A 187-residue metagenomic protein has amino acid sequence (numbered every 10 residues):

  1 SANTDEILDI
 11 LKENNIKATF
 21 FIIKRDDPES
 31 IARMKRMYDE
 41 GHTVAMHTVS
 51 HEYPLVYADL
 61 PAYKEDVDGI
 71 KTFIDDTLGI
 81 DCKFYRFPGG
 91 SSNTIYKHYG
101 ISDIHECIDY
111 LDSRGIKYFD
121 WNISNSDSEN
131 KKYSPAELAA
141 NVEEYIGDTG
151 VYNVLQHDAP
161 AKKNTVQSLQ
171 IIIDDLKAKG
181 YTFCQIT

Functional and structural regions predicted by a protein language model:
S1-C82, D175: Active-site beta->alpha N-cap acidic-glycine motif
D9-N15, D26-E29, A161-T187: C-terminal domain-boundary segment and adjacent tail
N14, E40-G41, R114, D148-T149 (+1 more regions): Structured helix-beta-strand junction loops
A18-I22, T43-T48, K83-F87, K117-N122 (+2 more regions): Structural recognition of the beta-strand scaffold that forms the well-ordered cores of secreted hydrolase catalytic
E52-L78, N93-V151, N164-Q167: Alpha-helical scaffold elements lining the catalytic groove of polysaccharide deacetylases
F87-P88, Q170: Proline-centered helix-kink/hinge sites
G89-N93, P160: Short, internal active-site loops enriched in acidic
